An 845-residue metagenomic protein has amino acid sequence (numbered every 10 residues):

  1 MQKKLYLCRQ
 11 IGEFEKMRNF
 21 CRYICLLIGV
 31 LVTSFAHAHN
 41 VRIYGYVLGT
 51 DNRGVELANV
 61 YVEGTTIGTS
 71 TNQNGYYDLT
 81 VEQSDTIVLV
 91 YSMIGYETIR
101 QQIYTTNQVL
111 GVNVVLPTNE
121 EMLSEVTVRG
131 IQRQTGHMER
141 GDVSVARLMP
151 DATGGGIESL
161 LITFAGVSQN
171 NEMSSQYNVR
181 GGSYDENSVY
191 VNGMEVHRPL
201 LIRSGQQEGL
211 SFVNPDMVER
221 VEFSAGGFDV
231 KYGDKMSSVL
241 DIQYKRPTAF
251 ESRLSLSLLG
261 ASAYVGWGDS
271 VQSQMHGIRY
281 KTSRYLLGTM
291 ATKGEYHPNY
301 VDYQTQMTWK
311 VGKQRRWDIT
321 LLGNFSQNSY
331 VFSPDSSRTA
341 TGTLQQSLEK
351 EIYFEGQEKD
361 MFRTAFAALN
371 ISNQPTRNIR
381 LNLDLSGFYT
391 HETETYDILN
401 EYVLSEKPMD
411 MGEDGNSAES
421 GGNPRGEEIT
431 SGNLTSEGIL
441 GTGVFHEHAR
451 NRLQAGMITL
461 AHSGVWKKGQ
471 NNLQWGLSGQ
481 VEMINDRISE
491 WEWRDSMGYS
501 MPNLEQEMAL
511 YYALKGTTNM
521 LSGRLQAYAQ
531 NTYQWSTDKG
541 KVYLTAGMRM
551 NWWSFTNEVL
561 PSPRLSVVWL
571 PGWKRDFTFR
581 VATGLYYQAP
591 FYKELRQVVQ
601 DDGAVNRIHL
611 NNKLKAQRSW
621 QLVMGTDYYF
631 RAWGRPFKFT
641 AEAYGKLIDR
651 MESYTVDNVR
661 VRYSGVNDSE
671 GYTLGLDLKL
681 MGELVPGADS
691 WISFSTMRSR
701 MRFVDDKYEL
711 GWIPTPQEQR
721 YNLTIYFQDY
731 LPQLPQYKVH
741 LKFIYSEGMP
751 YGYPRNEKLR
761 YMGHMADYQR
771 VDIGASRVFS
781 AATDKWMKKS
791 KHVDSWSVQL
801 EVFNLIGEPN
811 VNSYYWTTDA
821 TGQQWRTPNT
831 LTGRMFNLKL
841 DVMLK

Functional and structural regions predicted by a protein language model:
L48-T50, A58-E63, S92-E97, T106-P150 (+3 more regions): Short, acidic, small-residue-rich periplasmic hinge/interaction motif at the N-terminus of Gram-negative outer-membrane
E97, L110, R133-N187, G193-F228 (+2 more regions): Periplasmic N-terminal accessory/gating domains of Gram-negative outer-membrane beta-barrel systems
R253, S257-Y280, K293-S333, E358-L381 (+1 more regions): Transmembrane beta-barrel wall of Gram-negative outer-membrane proteins
S283-Y285, G294, R316-N370, Y389-S405 (+1 more regions): Flexible loop and strand-edge segments within Gram-negative outer membrane beta-barrel domains
N382-S386, K613-Y672, V798-F803: Membrane-embedded beta-barrel scaffold of Gram-negative outer-membrane proteins
A455-M457, S478, L514-K638, E642-K646: Structural signature of Gram-negative outer-membrane beta-barrels, strongest in the C-terminal barrel of TonB-dependent
Q534-G540, Y644-L647, S664-Y753, K839-D841: Gram-negative outer-membrane beta-barrel transporters
I744-P754, R777-K845: C-terminal beta-signal and adjacent terminal beta-strands/loops of Gram-negative outer-membrane beta-barrel proteins
